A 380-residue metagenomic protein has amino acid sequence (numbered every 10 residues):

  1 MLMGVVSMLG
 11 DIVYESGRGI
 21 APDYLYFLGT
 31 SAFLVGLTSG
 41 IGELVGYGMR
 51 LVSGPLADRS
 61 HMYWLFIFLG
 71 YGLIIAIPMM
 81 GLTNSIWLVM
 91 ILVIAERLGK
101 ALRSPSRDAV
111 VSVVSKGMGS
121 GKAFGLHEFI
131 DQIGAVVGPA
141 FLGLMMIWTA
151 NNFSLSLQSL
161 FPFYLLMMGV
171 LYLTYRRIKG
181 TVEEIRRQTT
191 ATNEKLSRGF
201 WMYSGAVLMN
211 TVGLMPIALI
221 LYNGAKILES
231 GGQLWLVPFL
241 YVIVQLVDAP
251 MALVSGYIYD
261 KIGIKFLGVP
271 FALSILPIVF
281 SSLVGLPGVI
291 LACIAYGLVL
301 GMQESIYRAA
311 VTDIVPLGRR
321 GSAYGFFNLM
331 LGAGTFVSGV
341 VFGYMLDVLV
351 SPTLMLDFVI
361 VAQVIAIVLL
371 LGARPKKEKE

Functional and structural regions predicted by a protein language model:
M1-E43, F200-S230, V237-L240: Helix-loop boundary and gating motifs at the non-cytosolic
M49-H61, M146, M251-G263, L346-D347: Helix-to-loop junctions at the C-terminal end of transmembrane segments in multipass secondary transporters
L65-M79, F161, K265-F280: Structural signature of the two symmetry-related core transmembrane helices
L92-I133: Cytoplasmic helix-loop-helix junction between adjacent transmembrane helices in 12-TM secondary transporters
L155-Y172, M355-G372: Symmetry-related core transmembrane helices of the 12-TM Major Facilitator Superfamily/SLC fold
R177-A206: Juxtamembrane intracellular "pre-TM" segments in multi-pass secondary transporters
G263-Y307: C-terminal transmembrane helical hairpin of 12-TM major facilitator-type secondary transporters
R319-V348: A late C-terminal transmembrane helix in Major Facilitator Superfamily
